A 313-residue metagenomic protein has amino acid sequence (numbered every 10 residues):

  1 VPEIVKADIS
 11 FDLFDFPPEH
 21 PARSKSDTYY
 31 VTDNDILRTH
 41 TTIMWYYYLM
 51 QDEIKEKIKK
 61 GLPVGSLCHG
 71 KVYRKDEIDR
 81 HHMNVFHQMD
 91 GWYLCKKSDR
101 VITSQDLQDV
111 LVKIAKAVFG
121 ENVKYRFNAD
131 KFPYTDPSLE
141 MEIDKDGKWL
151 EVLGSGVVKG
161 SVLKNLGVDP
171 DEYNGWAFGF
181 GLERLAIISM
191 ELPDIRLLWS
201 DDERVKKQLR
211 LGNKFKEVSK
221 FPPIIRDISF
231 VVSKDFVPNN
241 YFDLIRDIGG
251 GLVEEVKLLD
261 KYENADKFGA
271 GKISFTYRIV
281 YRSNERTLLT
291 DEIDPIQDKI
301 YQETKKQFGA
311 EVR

Functional and structural regions predicted by a protein language model:
V1-I9, K124-F132, K257-L258: Long, charged, glycine-rich C-terminal linkers/tails
V1-V85, L94, W149, G154-L163 (+3 more regions): Class II aminoacyl-tRNA synthetase-like tRNA-binding/catalytic domains
N34, R38, K96-S104, A177 (+3 more regions): Generic alpha-helical structural element
L62-R74, F119-Y125, E254-K261: Conserved short secondary-structure elements within globular domains
M83-V112, K116, G167-L192: A conserved active-site cap/scaffold subdomain adjacent to cofactor or substrate pockets
V101-L139, K148: Extended C-terminal subregions enriched in glycine
N128-R313: A carboxyl-terminal module marker
